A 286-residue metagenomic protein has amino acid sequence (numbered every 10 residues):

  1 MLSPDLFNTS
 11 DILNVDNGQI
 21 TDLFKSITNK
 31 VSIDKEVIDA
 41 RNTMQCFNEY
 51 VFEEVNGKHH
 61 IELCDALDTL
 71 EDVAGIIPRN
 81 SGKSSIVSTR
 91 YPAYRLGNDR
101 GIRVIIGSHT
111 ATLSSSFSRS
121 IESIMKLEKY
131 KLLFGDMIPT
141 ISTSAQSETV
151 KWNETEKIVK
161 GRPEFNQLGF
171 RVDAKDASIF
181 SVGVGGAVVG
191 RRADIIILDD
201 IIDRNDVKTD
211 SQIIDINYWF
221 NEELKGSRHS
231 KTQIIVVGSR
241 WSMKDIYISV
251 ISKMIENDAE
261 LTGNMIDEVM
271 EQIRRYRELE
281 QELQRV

Functional and structural regions predicted by a protein language model:
M1-V73: Pre-P-loop entry segment of helicase/translocase ATPase cores
L70-R90: Walker A/P-loop
K83-S84, G183-A193: SF2 helicase motor core recognition
V87-D99: Walker A/P-loop NTP-binding motif
G107-V188: Conserved nucleotide-state-sensing and coupling region of NTP-binding domains
K175-S178, R192-I195, K231-V236: Loop/turn-to-beta-strand initiation segments
D200-I201: Walker B catalytic acidic pair
D206-V286: Non-catalytic, compositionally simple segments
